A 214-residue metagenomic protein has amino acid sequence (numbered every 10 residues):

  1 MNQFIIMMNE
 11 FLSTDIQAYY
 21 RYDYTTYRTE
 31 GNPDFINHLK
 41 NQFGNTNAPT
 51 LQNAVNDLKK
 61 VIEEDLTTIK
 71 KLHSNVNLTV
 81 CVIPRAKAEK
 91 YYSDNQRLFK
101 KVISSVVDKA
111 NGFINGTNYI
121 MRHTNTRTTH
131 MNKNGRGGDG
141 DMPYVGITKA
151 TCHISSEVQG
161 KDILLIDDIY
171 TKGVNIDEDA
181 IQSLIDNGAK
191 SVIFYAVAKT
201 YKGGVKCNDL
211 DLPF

Functional and structural regions predicted by a protein language model:
M1-T79, A86-S93, T124-E157, C207: Active-site-facing substrate-recognition patch
N77-V80, D162-L164: Structural motif
R85-A86, G116: Conformational-control "hinges and anchors"
A86, M121-T124, V197-Y201: Short beta-alpha junction loops
Y91-F99, E178-I181: Short Gly/Thr/Asp-enriched flexible loops that form oxyanion-binding sites at enzyme active sites
D94-N115: Glycine-rich phosphate-binding loop and adjoining helix at the ATP-binding site of ATP-dependent phosphoryl-transfer
K109-K133: Histidine/lysine/aspartate-rich catalytic loop segments that bind and position anionic ligands
M131-F214: PRPP/pyrophosphate-binding module of the type I phosphoribosyltransferase fold
